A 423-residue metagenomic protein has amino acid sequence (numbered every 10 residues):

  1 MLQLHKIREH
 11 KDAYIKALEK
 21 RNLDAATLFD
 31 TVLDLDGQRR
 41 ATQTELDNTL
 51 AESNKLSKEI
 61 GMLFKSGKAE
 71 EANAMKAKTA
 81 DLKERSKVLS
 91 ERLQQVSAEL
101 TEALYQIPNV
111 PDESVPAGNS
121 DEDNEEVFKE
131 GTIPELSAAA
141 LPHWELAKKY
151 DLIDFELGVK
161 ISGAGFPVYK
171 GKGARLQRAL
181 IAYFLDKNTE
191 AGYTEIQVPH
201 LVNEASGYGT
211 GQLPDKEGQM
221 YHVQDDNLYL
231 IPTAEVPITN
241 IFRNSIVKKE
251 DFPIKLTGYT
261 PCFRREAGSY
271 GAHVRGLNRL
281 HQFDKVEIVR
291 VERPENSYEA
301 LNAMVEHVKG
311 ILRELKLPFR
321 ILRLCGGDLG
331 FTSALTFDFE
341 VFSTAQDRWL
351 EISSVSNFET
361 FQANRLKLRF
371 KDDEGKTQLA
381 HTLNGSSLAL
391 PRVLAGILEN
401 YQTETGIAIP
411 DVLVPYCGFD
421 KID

Functional and structural regions predicted by a protein language model:
M1-P134, L152, E156: N-terminal alpha-helical targeting/anchoring segments
A26, K129-D423: TRNA-recognition modules of translation machinery and tRNA-sensing kinases, especially anticodon-binding
